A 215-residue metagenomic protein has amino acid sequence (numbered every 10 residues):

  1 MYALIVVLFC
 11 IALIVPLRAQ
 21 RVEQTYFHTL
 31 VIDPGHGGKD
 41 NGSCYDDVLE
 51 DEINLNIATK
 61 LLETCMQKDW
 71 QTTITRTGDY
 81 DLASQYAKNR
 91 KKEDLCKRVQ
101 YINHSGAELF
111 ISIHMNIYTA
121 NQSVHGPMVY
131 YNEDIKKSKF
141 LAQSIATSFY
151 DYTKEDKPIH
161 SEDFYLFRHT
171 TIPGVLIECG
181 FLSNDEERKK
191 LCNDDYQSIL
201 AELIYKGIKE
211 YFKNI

Functional and structural regions predicted by a protein language model:
M1-V6: N-terminal Sec-pathway targeting helices
L8-L17: Hydrophobic h-region of N-terminal signal peptides that target proteins for export in Gram-negative bacteria
Q20-V31, H36-H125, V129-F140: Catalytic-core regions of hydrolytic enzymes
D33, S105, T119-A120, K157-I215: Active-site-adjacent mobile loop/cap segments within catalytic or ligand-binding domains
N54, S138, A142, N193 (+1 more regions): Short, charged, low-complexity patches
K136-H160: Active-site-adjacent substrate-binding region of metalloamidase/peptidase-like peptide-processing proteins
